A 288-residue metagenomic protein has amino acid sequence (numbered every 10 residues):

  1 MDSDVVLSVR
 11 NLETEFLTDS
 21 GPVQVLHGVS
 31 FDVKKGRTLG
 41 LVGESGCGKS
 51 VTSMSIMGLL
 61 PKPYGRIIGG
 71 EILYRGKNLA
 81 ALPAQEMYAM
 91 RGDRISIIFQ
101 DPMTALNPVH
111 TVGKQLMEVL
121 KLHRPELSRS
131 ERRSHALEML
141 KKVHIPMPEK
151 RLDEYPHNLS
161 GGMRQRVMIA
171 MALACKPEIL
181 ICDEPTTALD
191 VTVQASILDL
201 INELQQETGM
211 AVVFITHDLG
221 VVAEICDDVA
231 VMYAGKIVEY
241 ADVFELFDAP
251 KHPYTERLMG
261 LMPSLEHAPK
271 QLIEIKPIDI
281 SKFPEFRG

Functional and structural regions predicted by a protein language model:
S3-V5, P146-K150, D242-G288: Short catalytic/signature loops enriched in Gly
R75-N78, E118, E131-K150, M259-G260: Conserved ABC ATPase "signature" region
A174-E178: A short, proline-enriched helix->beta-strand linker immediately N-terminal to the Walker B motif in ABC-type P-loop
V222-E224: A short, surface-exposed alpha-helical micro-motif characterized by mixed small hydrophobic and charged/polar residues
D228, Y240: Short, glycine/charged-rich "phosphate-handling" switch motifs in NTP-dependent and phosphotransfer domains
